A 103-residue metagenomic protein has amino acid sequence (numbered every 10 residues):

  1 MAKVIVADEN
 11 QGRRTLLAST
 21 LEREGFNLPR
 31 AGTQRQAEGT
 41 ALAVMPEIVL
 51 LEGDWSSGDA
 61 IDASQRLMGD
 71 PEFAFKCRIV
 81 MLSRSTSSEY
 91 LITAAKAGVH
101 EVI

Functional and structural regions predicted by a protein language model:
D8, E52: Conserved acidic carboxylate
Q11-R30: Two-component/phosphorelay signaling modules centered on CheY-like receiver
S19-L21, T40, T93: Alpha-helical interaction/dimerization surfaces of two-component signaling modules
G32-I48, S56: Acidic, metal-coordinating helix/loop segments flanking the phosphotransfer/catalytic sites of two-component signaling
G39, I61-A74: Short amphipathic alpha-helix used as the core "switch/output" element in two-component signaling
V49, F75-S88: A short, hydrophobic beta-strand element within the central beta-sheet of small alpha/beta folds
V49, I79, A94, V102-I103: Two-component signal transduction core modules
I61-D62, S85-V102: Alpha4 helix (beta4-alpha4-beta5 surface) of REC/receiver domains from two-component response regulators
